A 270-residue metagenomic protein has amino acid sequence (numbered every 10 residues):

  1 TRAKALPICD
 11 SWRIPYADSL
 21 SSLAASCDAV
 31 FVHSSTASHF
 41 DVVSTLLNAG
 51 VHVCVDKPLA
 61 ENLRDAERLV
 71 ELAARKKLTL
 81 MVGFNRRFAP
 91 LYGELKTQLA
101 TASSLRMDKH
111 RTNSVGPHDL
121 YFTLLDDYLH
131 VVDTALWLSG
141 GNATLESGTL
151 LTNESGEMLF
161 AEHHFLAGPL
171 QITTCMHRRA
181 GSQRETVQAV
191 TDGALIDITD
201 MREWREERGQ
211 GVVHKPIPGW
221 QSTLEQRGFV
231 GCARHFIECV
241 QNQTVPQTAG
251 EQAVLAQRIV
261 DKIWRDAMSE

Functional and structural regions predicted by a protein language model:
T1-P7: Short, charged/polar "capping" segments at the starts of alpha-helices and the immediately preceding loops
P7, W12-C54, P58-L69: Beta-loop-alpha module in the N-terminal Rossmann-like domain of NAD(P)-dependent dehydrogenases, especially those
C9, S22, A29-S34, L78 (+1 more regions): C-terminal helix-rich "cap/oligomerization" subdomain common to oxidoreductases
I14, A49-V51, K76-T79, P169: A short helix->loop->beta-strand "cap" motif at the edges of active sites that frequently abuts
D18, V55, L80-V82, I198: Hydrophobic residues in well-ordered beta-strands that form the structural core
A37, A60-V115: A contiguous active-site-proximal alpha/beta segment in oxidoreductase catalytic domains
S114-S182, T186, E251-V254: Rossmann-like dinucleotide-binding domain that binds NAD(P)(H)
A167-C232, A249: NAD(P)-dinucleotide binding in Rossmann-like oxidoreductases
